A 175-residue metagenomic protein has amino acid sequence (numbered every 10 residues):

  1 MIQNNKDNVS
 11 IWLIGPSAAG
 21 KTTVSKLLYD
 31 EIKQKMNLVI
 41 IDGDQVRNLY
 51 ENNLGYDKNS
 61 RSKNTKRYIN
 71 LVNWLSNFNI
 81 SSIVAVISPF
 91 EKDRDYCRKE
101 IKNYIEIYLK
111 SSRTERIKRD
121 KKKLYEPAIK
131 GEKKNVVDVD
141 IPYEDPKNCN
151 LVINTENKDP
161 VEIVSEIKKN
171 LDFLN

Functional and structural regions predicted by a protein language model:
M1-S10: Extreme N-terminal, non-catalytic leader segments that precede Walker-type/kinase nucleotide-binding cores
L13: Hydrophobic anchor at the beta1->P-loop junction of P-loop NTPases
S17: The conserved Walker
K21: Conserved lysine of the Walker
S25-N70: Conserved substrate/cofactor phosphate-moiety recognition/catalytic segment in nucleotide-dependent phosphotransferases
I40, Y104-Y108, N150-V152: Conserved beta-strand scaffold positions in the cores of enzyme catalytic domains, especially in NTP/NDP-utilizing
L49-G55, S60, V72-I129, N135-V139: ATP-dependent NMP and nucleoside kinases share a basic, alpha-helical "lid"
K110, K118-E166, N170, L174-N175: Small-molecule kinase domains that catalyze NTP-dependent phosphoryl transfer to phosphate-bearing small molecules
